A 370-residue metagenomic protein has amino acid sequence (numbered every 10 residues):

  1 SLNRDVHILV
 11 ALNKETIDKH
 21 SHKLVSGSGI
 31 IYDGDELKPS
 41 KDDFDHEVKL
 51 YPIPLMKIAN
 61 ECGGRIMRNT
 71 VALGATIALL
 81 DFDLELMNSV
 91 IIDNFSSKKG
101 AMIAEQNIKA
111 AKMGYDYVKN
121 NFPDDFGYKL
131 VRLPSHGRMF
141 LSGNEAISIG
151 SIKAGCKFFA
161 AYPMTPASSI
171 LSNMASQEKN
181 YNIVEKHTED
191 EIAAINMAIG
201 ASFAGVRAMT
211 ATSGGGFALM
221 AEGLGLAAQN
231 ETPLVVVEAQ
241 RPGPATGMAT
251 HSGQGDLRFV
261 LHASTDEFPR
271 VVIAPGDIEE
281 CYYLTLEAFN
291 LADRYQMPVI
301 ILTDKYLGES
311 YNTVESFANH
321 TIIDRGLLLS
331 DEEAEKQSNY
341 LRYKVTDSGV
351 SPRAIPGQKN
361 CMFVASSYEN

Functional and structural regions predicted by a protein language model:
S1-I152, F158: Active-site cofactor/cluster-binding pocket
S1-S21, T165-H262, V271-A292: Thiamine diphosphate
D33, I53, A211, V237-A239 (+1 more regions): Generic beta-sheet signal
S40-F44, P244-T250, S310: Glycine-rich, charge-decorated loop segments at or immediately adjacent to ligand/cofactor-binding or catalytic sites
K57, E61, I66, I77 (+11 more regions): Hydrophobic alpha-helical scaffolding
F82-M87, Y162-P166, T212, Q296-L307: Glycine-rich phosphate/pyrophosphate-binding loops and their adjacent beta-strand/loop elements at enzyme active sites
R132-I199, F203-A211, E231, V345-N370: Non-catalytic terminal/interface segments that mediate subunit docking, oligomerization, and allosteric communication
F140-N144, S148, I152, L284-N370: Flexible, low-complexity linker and terminal segments
